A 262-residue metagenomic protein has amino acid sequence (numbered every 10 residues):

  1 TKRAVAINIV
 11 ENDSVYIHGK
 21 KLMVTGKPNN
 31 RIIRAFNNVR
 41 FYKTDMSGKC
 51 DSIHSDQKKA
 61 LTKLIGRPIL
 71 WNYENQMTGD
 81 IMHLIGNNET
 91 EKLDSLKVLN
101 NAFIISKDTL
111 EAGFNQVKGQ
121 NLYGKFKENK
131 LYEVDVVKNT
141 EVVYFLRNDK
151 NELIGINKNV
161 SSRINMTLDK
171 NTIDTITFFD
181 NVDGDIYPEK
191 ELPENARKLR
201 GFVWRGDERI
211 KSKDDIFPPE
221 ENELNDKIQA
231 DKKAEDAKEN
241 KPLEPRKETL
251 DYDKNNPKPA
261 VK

Functional and structural regions predicted by a protein language model:
T1-K262: Structural signature for solvent-exposed beta-strand/loop edge elements and short helix-capping sites, enriched
